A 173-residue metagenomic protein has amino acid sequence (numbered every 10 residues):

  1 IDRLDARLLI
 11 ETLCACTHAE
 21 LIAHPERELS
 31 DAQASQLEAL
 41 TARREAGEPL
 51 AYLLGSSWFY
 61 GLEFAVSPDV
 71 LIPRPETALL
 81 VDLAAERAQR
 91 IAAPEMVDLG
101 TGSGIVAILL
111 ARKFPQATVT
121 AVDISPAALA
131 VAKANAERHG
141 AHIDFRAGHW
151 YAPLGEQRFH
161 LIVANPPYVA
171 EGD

Functional and structural regions predicted by a protein language model:
I1-D2: Non-catalytic nucleic-acid substrate-recognition regions in nucleic-acid-modifying enzymes
L8-E86: Conserved AdoMet
L9-L13, I105, D173: Short hydrophobic/aromatic-rich motifs at helix boundaries and adjacent loops
P75-G172: Conserved SAM/SAH cofactor-binding pocket of Class I
